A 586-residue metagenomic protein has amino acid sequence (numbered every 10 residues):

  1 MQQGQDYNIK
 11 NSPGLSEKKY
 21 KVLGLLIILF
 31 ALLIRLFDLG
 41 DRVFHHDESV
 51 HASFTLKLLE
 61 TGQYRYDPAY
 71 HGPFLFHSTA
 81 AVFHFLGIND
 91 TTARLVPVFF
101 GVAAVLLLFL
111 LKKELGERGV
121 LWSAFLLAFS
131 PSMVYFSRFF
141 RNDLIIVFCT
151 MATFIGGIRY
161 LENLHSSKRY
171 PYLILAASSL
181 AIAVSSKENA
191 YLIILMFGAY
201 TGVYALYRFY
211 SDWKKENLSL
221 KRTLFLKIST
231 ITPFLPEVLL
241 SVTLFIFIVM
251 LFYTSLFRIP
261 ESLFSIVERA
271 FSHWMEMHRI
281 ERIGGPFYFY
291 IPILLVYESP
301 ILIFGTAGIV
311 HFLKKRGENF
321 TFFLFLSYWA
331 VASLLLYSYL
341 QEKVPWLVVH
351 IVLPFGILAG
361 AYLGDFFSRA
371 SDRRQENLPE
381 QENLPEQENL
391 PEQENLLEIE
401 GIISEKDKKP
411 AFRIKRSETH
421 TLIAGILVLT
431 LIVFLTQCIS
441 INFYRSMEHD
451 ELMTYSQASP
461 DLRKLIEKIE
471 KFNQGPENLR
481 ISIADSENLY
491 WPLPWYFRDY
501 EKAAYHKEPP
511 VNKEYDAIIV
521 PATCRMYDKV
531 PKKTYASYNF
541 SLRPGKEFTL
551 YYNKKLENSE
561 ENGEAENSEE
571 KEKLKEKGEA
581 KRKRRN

Functional and structural regions predicted by a protein language model:
S12-G14, K113-L115, T153-Y172, R208 (+1 more regions): Membrane-interface transmembrane helices that cradle and orient dolichyl/undecaprenyl
Y20-L23, I27-I28, L108-F129, H165-K168: Transmembrane-helix signature of polytopic, membrane-embedded enzymes that assemble or transfer cell-envelope glycans
L25, L121-A124, R159, N163-A181 (+1 more regions): Short hydrophobic alpha-helices at membrane interfaces in multi-pass membrane enzymes
H45-H46, H71, S132, R138-I145 (+2 more regions): Short acidic/glycine- and proline-prone juxtamembrane loop motifs at membrane-interface regions of multi-pass membrane
V50-L56, T61, H71, F85 (+11 more regions): Transmembrane-lumen/periplasm boundary regions of multi-pass, lipid-linked membrane glycan transferases
P73-H77, G87-L106, F140: Loop-to-helix entry region of an early transmembrane alpha helix in multi-pass inner-membrane enzymes
L95-E117, A152, G156: Transmembrane-helix motifs of polytopic, lipid-linked glycan transferases
Y455, P460-Y505, P509-V511, A517-V520: Short periplasmic/luminal acceptor-recognition loop of GT-C membrane glycosyltransferases, typified by
